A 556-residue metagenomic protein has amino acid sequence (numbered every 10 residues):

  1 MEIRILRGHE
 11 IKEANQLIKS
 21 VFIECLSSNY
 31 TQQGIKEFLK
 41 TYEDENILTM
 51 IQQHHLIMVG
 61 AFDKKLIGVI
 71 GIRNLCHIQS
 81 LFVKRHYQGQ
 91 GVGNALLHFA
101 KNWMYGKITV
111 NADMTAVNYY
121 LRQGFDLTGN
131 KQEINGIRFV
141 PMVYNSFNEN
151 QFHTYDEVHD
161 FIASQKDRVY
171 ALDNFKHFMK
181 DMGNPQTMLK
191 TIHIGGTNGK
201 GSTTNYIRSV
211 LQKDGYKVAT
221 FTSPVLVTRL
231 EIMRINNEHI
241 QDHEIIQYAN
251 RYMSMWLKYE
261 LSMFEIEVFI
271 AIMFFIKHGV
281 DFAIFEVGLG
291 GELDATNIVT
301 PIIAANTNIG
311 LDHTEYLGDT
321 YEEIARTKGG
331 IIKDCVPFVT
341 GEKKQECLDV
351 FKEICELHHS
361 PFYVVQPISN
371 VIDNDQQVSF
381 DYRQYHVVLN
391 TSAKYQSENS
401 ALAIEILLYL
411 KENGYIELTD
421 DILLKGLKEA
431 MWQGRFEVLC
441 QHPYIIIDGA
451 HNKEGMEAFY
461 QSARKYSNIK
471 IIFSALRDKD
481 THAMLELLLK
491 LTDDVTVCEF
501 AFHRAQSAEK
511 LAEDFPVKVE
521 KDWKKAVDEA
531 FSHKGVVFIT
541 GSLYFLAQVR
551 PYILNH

Functional and structural regions predicted by a protein language model:
K19-E45: Conserved GNAT-fold acetyl-CoA-binding loop/helix
G89-N102: Conserved acetyl-CoA-binding loop-helix of GNAT-fold acetyltransferases
W103-T115: Conserved GNAT acetyl-CoA-binding A-motif
F147-G196, T203-D214, F221: Short functional linear segments
V169-L172, K176-T187, K213-V299, E315-L317 (+1 more regions): ATP-dependent carboxylate-amine ligase catalytic core
M188, K277, F282-V287, A295-A305 (+3 more regions): Nucleotide phosphate-binding/pyrophosphate-handling subdomain across enzymes that bind or process nucleotide phosphates
A283-E286, N306-R383, S400, I404-D421: Acidic, Mg2+-coordinating active-site environments of NTP-dependent enzymes
K344-I354, H359-F362, N374-Q377, Y444-I445 (+2 more regions): C-terminal helical cap/extension that packs against the catalytic core of soluble nucleotide-cofactor enzymes
